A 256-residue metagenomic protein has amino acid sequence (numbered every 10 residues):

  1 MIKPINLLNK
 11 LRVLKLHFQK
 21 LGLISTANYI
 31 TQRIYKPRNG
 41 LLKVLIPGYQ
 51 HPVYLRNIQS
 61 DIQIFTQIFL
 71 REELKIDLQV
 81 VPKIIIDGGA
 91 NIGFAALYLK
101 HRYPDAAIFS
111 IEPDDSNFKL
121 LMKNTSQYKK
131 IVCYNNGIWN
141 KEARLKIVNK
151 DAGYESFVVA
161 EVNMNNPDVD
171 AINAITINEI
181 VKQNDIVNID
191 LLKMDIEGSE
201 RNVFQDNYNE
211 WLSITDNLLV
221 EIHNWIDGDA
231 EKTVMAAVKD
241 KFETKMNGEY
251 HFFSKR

Functional and structural regions predicted by a protein language model:
M1-R256: Phosphate/nucleotide-binding beta-alpha loop and adjacent structural elements of enzyme active sites
